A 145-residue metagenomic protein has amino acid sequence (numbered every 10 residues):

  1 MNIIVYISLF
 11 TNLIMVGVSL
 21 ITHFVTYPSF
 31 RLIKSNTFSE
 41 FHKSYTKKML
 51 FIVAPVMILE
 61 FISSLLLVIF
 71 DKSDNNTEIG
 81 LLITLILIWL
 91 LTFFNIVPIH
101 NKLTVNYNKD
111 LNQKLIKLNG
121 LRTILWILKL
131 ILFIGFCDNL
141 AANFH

Functional and structural regions predicted by a protein language model:
M1-L13, S73-I86: Interfacial segments of alpha-helical transmembrane regions
I3-L59, T104-K114: Interfacial loop at the N-terminal end of multi-pass membrane proteins
T11-V18, L59-F70, T84-L91, N95 (+1 more regions): Membrane-embedded alpha-helical transmembrane segments of multi-pass integral membrane proteins
K48, I52-L82: Helix-adjacent hinge/juxtasegments
F51, N112-L128: Individual transmembrane alpha-helices with interfacial aromatic-anchor signatures
F93-N108: Transmembrane alpha-helical segments of integral membrane proteins
G135-H145: Juxtamembrane boundary at the C-terminal end of a transmembrane helix
